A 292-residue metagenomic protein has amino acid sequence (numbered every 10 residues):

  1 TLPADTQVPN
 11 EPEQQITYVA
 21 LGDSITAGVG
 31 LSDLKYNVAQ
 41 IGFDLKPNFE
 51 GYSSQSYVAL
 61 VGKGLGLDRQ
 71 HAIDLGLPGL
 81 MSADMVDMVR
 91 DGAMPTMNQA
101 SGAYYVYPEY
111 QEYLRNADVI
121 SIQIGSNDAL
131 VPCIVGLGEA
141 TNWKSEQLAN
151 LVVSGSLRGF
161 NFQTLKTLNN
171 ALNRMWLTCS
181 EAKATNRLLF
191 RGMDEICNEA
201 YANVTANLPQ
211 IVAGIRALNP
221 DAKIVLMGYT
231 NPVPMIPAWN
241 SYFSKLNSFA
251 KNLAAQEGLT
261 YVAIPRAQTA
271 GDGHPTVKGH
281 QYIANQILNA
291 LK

Functional and structural regions predicted by a protein language model:
L2-P78: Serine-esterase "nucleophile elbow" of acetyl-processing enzymes
S24-A27, L80, A129, P232: Active-site loop signature of alpha/beta-hydrolase-fold enzymes
V29-D33, M85-D87, V131-G136: Short, solvent-exposed loop/turn and secondary-structure capping segments
L34-D44, D91, L137-N142, Y242: Glycine-rich, phosphate-binding/catalytic loops in enzymes
S53-S54, M85-V86, V204, G279-H280: Phosphate/oxyanion-binding active-site loops and adjacent basic polyanion-contact surfaces
Y57-G62, A93, P209-A213: Short, well-ordered amphipathic alpha-helices
L77, S82-A117: Catalytic-core regions of hydrolytic enzymes
S101-K292: Alpha-helical cap/lid subdomain in secreted, periplasmic, or secretory-pathway luminal O-acyl-processing enzymes
